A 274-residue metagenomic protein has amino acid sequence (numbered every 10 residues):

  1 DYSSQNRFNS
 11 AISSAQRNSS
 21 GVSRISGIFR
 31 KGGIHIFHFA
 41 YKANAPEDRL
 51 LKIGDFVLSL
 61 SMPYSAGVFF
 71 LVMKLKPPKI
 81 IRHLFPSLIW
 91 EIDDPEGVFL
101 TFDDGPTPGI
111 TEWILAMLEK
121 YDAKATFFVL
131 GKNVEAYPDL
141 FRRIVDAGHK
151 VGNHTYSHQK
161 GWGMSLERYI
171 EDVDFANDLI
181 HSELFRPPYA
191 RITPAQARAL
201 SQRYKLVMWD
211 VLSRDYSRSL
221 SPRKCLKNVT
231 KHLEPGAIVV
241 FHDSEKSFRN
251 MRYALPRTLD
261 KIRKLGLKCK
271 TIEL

Functional and structural regions predicted by a protein language model:
Y2, F8, F29, F37-Y41 (+2 more regions): Aromatic (phenylalanine/tyrosine) cluster motif
Y2-S26, R30: Low-acidity, Ser/Thr- and Arg-rich intrinsically disordered low-complexity segments
K52-I89: N-terminal membrane-anchoring alpha-helices
D55, K79-D94, K120-D122, N133-E135 (+1 more regions): C-terminal domain-boundary segment and adjacent tail
K74-N153, S157-K160, R168, H181-S182: Active-site beta->alpha N-cap acidic-glycine motif
F102-D104, V129-G131, N153-T155, P187-Y189 (+3 more regions): A cross-domain feature marking catalytic cores of carbohydrate-active enzymes and several ubiquitous metabolic/repair
L115-K124, H149-K150, Y156, L166-P194 (+3 more regions): CE4/NodB-like, metal-dependent polysaccharide N-deacetylase domain that modifies extracellular/periplasmic N-acetylated
R191, Q196-T230, G266-L274: His/Asp/Glu-enriched short active-site or ligand-binding loop at hydrolase and phosphoryl-transfer sites
